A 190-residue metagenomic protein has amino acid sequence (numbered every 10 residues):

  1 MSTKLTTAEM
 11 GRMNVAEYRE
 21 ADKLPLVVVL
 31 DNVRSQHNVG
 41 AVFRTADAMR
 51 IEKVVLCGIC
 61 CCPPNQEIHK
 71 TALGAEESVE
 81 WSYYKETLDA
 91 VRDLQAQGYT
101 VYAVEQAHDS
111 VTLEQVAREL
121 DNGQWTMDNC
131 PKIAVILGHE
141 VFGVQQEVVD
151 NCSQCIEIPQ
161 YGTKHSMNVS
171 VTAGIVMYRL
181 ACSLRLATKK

Functional and structural regions predicted by a protein language model:
M1-K190: Post-transcriptional modification and biogenesis factors for structured RNAs of the translation apparatus
